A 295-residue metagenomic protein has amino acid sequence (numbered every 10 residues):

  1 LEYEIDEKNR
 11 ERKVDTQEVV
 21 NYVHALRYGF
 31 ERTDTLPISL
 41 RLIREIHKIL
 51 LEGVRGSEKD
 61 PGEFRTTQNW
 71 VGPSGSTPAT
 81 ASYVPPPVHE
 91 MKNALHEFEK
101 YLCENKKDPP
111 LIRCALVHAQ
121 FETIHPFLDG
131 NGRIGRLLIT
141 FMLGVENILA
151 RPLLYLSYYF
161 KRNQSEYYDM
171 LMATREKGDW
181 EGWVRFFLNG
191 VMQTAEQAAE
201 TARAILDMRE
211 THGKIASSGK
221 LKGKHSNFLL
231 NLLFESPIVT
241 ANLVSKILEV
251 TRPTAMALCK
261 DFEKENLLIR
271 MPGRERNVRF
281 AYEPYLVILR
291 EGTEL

Functional and structural regions predicted by a protein language model:
L1-L295: FIC/Doc superfamily catalytic core
